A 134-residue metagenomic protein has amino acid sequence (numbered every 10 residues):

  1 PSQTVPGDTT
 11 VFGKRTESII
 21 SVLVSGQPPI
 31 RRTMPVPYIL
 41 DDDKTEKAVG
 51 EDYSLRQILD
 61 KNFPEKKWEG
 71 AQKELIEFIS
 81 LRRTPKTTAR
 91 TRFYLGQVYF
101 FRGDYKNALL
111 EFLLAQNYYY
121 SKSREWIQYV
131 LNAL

Functional and structural regions predicted by a protein language model:
P1-A48: Long, contiguous interaction/recruitment modules in multidomain scaffold/adaptor proteins
G7-T9, Y53, F101, Y119-Y120 (+1 more regions): Intrinsic low-complexity, intrinsically disordered segments enriched in polar/basic residues
S25-P28, Y38-L114: Alpha-helical adaptor scaffolds
A89-Q97, S121-L134: TPR/TPR-like alpha-solenoid helical repeat scaffolds
G103-K122, Q128-N132: TPR/TPR-like (Sel1-like) alpha-helical repeat modules
